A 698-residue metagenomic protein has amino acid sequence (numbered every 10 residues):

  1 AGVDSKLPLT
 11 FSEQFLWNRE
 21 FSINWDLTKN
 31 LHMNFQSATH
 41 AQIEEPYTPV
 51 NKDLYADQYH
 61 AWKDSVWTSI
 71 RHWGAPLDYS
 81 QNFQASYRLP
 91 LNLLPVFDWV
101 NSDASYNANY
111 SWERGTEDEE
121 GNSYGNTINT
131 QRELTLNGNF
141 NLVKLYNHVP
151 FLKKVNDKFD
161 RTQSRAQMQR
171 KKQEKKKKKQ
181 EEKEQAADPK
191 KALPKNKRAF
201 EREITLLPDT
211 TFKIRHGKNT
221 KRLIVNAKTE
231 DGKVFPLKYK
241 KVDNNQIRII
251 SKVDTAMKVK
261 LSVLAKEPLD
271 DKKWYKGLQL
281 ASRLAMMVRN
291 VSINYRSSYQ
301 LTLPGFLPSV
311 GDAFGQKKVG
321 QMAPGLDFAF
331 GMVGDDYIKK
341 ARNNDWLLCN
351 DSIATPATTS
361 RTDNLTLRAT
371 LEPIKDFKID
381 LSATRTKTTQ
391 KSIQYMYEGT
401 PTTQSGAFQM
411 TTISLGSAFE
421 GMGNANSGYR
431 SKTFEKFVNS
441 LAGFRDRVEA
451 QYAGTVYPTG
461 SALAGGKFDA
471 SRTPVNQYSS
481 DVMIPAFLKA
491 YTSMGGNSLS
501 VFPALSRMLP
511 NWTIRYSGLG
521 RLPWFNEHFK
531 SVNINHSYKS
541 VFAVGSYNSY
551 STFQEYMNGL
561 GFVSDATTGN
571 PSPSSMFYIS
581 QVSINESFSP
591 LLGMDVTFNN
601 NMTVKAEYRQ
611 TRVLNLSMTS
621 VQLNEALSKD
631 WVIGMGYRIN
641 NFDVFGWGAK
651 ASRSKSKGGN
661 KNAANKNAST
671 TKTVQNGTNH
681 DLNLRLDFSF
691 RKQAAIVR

Functional and structural regions predicted by a protein language model:
A1-I250, A256-R698: Exposed, low-structure sequence patches enriched in small/polar residues
